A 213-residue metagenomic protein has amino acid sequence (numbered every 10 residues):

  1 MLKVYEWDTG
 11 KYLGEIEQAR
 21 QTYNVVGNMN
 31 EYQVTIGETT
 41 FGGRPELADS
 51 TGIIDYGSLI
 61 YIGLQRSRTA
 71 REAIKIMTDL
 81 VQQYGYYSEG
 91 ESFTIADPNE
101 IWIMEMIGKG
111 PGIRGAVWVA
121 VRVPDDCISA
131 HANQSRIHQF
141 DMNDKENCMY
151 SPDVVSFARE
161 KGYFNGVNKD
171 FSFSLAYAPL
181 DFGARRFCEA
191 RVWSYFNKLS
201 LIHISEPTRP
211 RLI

Functional and structural regions predicted by a protein language model:
M1, G90-E91: Extreme N-terminus nucleophile/cap motif
M1-A70, I107-S200: N-terminal accessory/precursor segments of enzymes
R44-E46, Q83, W102-I103: Short, well-ordered, mixed-charge alpha-helical segments that flank or form enzyme active sites
G63-G90: A conserved hydrophobic secondary-structure block that centers on an alpha-helix together with its immediately flanking
E91-A96, E100-I103, V119: Short beta-strand scaffold segments in enzyme catalytic cores
M104-M106, R209: Soluble extracytoplasmic regions of secretory-pathway and membrane proteins
I202-I213: Single conserved hydrophobic/aromatic residue that forms the stacking wall/gate of nucleotide- or nucleobase-binding
